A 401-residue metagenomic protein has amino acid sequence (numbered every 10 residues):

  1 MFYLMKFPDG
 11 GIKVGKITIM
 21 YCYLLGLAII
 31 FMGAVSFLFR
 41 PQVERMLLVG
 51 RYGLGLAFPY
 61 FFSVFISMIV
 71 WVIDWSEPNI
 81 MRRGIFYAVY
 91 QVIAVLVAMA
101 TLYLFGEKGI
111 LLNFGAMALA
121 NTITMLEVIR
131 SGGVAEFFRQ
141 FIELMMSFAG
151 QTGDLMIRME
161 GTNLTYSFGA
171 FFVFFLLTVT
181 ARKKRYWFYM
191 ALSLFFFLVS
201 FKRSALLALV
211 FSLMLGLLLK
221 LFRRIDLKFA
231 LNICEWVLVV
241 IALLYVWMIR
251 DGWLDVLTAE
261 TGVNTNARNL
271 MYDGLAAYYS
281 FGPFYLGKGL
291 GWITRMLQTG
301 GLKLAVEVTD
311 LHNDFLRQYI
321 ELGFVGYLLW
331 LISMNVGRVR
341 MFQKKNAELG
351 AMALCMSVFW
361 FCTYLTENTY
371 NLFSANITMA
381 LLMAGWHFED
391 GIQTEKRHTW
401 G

Functional and structural regions predicted by a protein language model:
M1, C355-T363, T369-G401: Transmembrane alpha-helices of multi-pass inner-membrane enzymes
M1-Q42, V64-W71, W360-C362: N-terminal signal-anchor transmembrane segment
L25, L48-F65, W75-Y103, G109-T122: Aromatic-anchored transmembrane helix interface
F37-L54, L177-F188, I225-L231, N335-L354: Membrane-interface helix-loop-helix junctions at transmembrane boundaries of multi-pass membrane enzymes, predominantly
R51, E321-F361, D390, E395: Hydrophobic transmembrane alpha-helices and their immediate junctions
K108-F137, R158-L219: Alpha-helical transmembrane segments of multi-pass inner-membrane proteins
I129-R130, L217-T261, S280-F281: A membrane-periplasm/extracellular boundary helix in multi-pass inner-membrane enzymes that assemble envelope glycans
T258-L322: Long extracytoplasmic/lumenal interhelical loops at the membrane interface of multi-pass membrane proteins
